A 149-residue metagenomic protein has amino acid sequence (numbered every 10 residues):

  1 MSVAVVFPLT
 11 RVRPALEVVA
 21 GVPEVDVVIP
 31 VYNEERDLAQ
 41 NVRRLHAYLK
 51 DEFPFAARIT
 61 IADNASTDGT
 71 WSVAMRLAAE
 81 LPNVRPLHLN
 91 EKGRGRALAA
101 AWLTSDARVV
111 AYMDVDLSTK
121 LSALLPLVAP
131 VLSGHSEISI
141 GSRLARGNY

Functional and structural regions predicted by a protein language model:
M1-A47: N-proximal low-complexity "stem/linker" segments adjacent to membrane-targeting elements
E34-L38, S66, R94, K120: Donor nucleotide-sugar binding loop of glycosyltransferases
R44-A56: Short, acidic, metal-binding catalytic loop of nucleotide-sugar glycosyltransferases
F53-A65, L87-H88: Short beta-strand/loop segment that forms part of the nucleotide-sugar
D63-W71, L117: A conserved acidic beta->alpha catalytic loop
R76-L81: Short, conserved SAM-binding/catalytic segment of Class I S-adenosyl-L-methionine-dependent methyltransferases
N83, L89-T104, V109, S118-Y149: Acceptor/aglycone-binding surface of glycosyltransferases and processive sugar-polymer synthases
